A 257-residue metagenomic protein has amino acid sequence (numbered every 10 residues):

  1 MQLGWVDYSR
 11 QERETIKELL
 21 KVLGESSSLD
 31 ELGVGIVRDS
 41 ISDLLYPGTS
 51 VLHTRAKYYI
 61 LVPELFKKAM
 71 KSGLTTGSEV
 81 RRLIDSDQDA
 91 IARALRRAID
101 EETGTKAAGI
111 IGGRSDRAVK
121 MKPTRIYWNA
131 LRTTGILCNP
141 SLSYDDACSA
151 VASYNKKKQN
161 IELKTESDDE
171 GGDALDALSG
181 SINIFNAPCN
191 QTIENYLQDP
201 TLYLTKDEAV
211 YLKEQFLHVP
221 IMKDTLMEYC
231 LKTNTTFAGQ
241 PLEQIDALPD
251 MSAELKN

Functional and structural regions predicted by a protein language model:
M1-N257: Non-catalytic recognition/regulatory regions in large multidomain proteins
